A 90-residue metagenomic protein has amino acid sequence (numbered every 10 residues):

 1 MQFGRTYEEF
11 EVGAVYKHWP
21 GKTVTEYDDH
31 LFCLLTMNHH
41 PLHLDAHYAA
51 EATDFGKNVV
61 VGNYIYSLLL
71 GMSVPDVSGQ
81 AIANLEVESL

Functional and structural regions predicted by a protein language model:
M1-S89: Hot-dog-fold acyl-thioester-processing enzymes
